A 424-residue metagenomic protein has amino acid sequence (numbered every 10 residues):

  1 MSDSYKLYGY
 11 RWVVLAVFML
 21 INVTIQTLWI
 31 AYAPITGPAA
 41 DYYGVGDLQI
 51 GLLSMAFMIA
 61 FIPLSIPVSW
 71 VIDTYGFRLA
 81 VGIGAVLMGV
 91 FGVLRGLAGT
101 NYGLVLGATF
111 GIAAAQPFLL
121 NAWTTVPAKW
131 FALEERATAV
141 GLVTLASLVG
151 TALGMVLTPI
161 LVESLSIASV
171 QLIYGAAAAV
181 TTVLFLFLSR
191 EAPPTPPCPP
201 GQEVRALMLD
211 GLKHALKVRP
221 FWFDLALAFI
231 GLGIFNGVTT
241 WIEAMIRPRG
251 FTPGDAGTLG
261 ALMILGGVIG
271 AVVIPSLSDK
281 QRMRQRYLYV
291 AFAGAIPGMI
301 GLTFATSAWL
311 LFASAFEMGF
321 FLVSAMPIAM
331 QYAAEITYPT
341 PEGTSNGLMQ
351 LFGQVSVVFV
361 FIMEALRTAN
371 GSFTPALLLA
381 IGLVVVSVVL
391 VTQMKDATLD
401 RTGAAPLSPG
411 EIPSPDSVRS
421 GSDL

Functional and structural regions predicted by a protein language model:
S2-Y8, A192-D224, P409-D423: Juxtamembrane intracellular "pre-TM" segments in multi-pass secondary transporters
Y32-A33, R219-A271, V360: Extracytoplasmic gate region of multi-pass secondary transporters
P63-N101: Conserved MFS/SLC helix-loop-helix module at the cytosolic interface between two early adjacent transmembrane helices
L64-G76, G270-M283: Helix-to-loop junctions at the C-terminal end of transmembrane segments in multipass secondary transporters
L104, V143-P193: Helix-loop-helix hairpin linking two adjacent transmembrane segments in secondary transporters
A108-A146: Cytoplasmic helix-loop-helix junction between adjacent transmembrane helices in 12-TM secondary transporters
R282-A329: C-terminal transmembrane helical hairpin of 12-TM major facilitator-type secondary transporters
I336-N370: A late C-terminal transmembrane helix in Major Facilitator Superfamily
